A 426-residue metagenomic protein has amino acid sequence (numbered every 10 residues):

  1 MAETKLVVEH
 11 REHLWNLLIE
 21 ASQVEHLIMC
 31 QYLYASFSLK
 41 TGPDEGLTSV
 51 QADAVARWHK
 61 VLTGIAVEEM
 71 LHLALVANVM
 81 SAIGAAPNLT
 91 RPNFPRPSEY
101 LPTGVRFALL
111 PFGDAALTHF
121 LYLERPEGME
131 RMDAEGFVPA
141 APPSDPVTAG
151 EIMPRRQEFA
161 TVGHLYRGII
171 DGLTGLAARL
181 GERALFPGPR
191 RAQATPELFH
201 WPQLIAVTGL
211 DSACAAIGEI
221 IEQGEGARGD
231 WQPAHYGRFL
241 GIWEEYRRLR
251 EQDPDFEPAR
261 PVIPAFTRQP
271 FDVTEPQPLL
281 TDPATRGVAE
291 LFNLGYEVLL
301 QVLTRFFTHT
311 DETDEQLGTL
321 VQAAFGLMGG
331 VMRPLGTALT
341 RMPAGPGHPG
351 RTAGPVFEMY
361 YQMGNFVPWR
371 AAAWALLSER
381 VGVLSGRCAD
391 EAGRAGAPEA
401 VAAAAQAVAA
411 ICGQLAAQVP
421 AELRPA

Functional and structural regions predicted by a protein language model:
M1-A426: Non-heme di-metal
